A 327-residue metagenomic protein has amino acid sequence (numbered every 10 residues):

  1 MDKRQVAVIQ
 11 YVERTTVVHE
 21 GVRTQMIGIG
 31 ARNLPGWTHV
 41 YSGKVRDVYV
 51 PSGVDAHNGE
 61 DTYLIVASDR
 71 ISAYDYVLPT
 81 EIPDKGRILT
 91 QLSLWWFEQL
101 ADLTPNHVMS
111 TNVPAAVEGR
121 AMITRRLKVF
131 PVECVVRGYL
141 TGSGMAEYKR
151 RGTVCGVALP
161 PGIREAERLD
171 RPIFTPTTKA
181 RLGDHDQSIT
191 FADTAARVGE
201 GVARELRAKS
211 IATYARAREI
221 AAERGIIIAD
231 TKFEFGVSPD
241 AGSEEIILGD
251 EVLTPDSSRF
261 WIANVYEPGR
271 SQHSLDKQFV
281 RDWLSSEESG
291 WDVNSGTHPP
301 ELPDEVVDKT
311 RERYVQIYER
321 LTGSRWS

Functional and structural regions predicted by a protein language model:
T15, H19-G21: Juxta-kinase regulatory segment immediately upstream of eukaryotic protein kinase catalytic domains
M26-T178, V293-S327: Active-site loop/lid in soluble adenylation, ligation, and acyl-transfer enzymes
R125-L127, E223-T231, G236, R311: Short, active-site-adjacent segments that bind or coordinate small-molecule cofactors and metal centers
V136, I228-V252: Conserved metal-phosphate-binding beta-hairpin within the catalytic cores of diverse ATP-dependent phosphoryl-transfer
R150-T153, A158-R204, E245, V252-L321 (+1 more regions): Anionic ligand-binding catalytic core segments
V198-A229: A long amphipathic alpha-helix within ATP-dependent nucleotide-binding catalytic cores
